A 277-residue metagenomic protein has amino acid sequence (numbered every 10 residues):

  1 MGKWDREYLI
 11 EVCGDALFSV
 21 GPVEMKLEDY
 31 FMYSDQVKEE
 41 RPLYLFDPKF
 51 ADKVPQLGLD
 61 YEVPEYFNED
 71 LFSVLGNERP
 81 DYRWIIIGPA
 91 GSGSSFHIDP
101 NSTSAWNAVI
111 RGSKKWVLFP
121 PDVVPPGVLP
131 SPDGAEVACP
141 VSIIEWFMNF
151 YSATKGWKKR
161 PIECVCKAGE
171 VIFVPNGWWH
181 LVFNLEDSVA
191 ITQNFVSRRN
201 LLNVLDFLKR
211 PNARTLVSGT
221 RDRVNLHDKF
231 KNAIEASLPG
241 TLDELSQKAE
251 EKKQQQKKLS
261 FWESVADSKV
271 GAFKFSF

Functional and structural regions predicted by a protein language model:
M1-V171, L181-F277: N-terminal accessory scaffold of Fe(II)-dependent oxygenases
